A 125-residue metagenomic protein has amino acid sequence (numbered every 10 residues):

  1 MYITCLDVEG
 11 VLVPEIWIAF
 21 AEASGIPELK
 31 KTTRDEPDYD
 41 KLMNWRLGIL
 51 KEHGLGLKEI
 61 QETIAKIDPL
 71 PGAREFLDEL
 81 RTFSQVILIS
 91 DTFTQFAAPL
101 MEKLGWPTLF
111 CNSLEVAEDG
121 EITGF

Functional and structural regions predicted by a protein language model:
Y2-D119: Alpha-helical substrate-recognition element adjacent to the catalytic core
E121-F125: Short, surface-exposed amphipathic charged segments that create phosphate/polyanion-binding patches used for binding
